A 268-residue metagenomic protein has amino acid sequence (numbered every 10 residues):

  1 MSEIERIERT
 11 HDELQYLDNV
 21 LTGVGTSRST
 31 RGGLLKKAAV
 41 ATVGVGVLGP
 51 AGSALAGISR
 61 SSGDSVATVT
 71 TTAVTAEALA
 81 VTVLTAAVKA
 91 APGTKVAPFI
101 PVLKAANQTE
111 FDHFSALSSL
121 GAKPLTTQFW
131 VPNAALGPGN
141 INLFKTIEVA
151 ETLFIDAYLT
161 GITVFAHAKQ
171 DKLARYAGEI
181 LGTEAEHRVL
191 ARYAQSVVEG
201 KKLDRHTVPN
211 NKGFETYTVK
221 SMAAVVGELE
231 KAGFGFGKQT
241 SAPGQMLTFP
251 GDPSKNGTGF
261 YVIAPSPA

Functional and structural regions predicted by a protein language model:
S2-S29, A39-V43, P50-A268: All-alpha RGS (Regulator of G-protein Signaling) helical domain and cognate RGS-like helical scaffolds
